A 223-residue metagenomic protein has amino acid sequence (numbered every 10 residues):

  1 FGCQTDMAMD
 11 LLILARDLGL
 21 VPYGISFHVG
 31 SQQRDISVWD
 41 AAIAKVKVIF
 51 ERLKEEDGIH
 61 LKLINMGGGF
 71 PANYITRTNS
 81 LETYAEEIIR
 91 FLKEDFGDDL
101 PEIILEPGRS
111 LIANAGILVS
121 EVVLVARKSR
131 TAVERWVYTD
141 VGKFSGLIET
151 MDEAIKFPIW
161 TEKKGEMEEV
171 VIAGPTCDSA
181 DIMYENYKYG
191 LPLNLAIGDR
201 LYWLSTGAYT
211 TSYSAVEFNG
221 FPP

Functional and structural regions predicted by a protein language model:
F1-L63, F70-A72, E87, K93: Active-site-proximal beta-alpha core segment in soluble small-molecule metabolic enzymes
L18-H28, G67, G97, V170-T176 (+1 more regions): Amphipathic, alpha-helical segments enriched in basic
F27-R34, I64, G69-P71, G108-S110 (+3 more regions): Active-site beta-loop-alpha junctions enriched in small/polar residues
D35-I49, T78-I89, L118-K128, I197: Short, electropositive alpha-helical surface patch
A72-T78: Catalytic palm subdomain of template-directed nucleic-acid polymerases, centered on the conserved carboxylate motif
E87, D98-P223: Charged (often Lys/Glu-rich) extended helix/loop segments that serve as interaction or gating elements
